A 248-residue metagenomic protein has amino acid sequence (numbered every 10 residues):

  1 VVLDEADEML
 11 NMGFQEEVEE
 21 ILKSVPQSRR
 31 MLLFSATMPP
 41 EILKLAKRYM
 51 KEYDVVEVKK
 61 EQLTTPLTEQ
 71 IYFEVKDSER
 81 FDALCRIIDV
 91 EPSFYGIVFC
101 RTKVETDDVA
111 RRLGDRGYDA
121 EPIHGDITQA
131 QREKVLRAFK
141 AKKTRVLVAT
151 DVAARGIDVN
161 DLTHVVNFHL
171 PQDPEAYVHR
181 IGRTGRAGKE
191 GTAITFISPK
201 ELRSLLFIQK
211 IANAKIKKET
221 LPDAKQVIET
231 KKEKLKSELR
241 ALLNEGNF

Functional and structural regions predicted by a protein language model:
V1-N247: Conserved helicase RecA-like core
